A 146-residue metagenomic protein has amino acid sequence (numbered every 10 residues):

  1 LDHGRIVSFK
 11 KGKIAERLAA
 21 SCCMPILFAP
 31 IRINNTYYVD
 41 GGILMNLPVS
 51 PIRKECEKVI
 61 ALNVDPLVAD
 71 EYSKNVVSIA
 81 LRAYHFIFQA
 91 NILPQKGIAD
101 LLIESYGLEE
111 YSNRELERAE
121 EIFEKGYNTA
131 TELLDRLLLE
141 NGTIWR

Functional and structural regions predicted by a protein language model:
L1-R146: Patatin-like phospholipase
